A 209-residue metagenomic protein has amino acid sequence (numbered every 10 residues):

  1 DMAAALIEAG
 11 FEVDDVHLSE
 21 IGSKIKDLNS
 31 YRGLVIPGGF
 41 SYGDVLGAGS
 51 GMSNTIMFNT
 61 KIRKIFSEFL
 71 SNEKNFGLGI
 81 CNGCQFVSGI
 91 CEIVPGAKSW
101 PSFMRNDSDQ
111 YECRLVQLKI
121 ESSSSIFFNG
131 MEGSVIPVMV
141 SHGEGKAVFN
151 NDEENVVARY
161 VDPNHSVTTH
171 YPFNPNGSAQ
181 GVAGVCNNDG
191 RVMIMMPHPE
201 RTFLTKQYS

Functional and structural regions predicted by a protein language model:
D1-I80, C84-G96, M104-E112, K119 (+3 more regions): N-terminal beta1-alpha1 cap of cysteine-dependent amidohydrolase-like domains
S23-K26, R63-E68, W100-S209: Amide-donor transfer/coupling interface in amidating biosynthetic enzymes
